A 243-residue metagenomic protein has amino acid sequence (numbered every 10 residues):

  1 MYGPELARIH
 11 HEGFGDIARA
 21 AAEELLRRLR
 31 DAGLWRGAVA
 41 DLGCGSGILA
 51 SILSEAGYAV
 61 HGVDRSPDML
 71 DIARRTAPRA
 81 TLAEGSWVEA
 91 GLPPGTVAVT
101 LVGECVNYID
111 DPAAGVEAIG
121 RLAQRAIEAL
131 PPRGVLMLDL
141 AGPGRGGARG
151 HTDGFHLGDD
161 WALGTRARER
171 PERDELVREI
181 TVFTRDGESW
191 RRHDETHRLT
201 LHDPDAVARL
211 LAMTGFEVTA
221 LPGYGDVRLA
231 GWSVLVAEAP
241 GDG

Functional and structural regions predicted by a protein language model:
M1-R36: Conserved class I S-adenosyl-L-methionine
W35-G43: Conserved class I S-adenosyl-L-methionine
S46-E89: Class I SAM-dependent methyltransferase SAM/SAH-binding core
G91-V99: A short acidic, Gly/Pro-enriched loop at the edge of an enzyme's catalytic core that lines a small-molecule cofactor
V102-E104: Residues lining the SAM
E117-P132: A short glycine-rich, Lys/Arg-flanked "PGG" loop and its adjoining helix->strand segment in the class I
M137-A208: SAM-dependent methyltransferase
H202-G243: C-terminal lobe and adjacent flexible extensions of AdoMet/dcAdoMet transferase-like proteins
